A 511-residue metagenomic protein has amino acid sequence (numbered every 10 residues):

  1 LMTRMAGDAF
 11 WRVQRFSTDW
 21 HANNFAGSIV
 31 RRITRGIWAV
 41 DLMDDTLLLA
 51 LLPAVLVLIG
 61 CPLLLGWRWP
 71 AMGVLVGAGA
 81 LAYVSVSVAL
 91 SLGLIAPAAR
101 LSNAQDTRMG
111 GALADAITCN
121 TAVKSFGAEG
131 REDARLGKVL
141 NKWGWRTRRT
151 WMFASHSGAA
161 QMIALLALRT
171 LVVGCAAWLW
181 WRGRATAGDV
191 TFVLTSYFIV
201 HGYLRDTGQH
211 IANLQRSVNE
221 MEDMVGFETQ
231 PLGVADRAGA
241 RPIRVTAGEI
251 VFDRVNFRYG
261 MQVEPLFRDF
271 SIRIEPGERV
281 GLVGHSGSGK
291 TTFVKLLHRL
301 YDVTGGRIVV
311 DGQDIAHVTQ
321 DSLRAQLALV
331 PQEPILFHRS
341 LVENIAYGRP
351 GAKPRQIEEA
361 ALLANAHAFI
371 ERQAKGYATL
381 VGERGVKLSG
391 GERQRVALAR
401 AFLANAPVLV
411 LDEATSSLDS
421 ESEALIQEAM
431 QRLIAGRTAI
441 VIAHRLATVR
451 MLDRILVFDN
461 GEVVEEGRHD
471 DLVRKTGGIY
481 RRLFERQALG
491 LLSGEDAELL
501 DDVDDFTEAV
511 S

Functional and structural regions predicted by a protein language model:
M2, L52, Y83, A164-L168 (+1 more regions): Residue-level hotspots within pore-lining transmembrane alpha-helices of multi-pass secondary transporters
M2-F10, T107-G111: Membrane-cytosol interface motif
A9, V13, V123, M224 (+1 more regions): Helix-loop junctions and hydrophobic alpha-helical segments within the transmembrane domains of large membrane
R15-A22, R35-D44, L48, L52 (+8 more regions): An intracellular "coupling" helix at the cytosolic face of ABC transporter transmembrane type-1 domains
L64-A82, F153-E222, F227-E228: Helix-loop-helix
A82-A89: Alpha-helical transmembrane segments and their membrane-interface exit regions
G233-V245: Pre-NBD coupling/linker segments of ABC/ABC-like ATPases
I243-S511: ABC-type nucleotide-binding domain
